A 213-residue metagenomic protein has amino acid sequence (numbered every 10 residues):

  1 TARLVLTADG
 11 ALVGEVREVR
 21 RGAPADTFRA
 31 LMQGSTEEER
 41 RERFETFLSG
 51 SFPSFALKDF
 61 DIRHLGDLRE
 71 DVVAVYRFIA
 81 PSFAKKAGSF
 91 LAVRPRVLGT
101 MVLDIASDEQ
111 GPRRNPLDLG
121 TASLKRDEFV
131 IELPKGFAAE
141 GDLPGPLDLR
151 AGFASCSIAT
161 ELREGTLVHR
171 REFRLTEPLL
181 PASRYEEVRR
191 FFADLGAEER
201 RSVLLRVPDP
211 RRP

Functional and structural regions predicted by a protein language model:
T1-P213: A sensor for short, sequence-defined functional sites
